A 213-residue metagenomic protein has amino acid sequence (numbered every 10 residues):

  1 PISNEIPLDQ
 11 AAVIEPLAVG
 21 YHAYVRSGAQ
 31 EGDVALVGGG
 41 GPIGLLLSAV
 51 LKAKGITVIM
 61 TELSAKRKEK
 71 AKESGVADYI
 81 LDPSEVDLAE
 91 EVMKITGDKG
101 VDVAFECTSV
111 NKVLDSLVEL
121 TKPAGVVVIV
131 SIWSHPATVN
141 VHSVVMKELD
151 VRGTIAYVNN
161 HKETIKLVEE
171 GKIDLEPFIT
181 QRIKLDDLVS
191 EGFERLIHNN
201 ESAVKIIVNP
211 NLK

Functional and structural regions predicted by a protein language model:
I2, G20, L51, A71 (+7 more regions): Residue-level signal for nonpolar/aromatic packing positions in well-ordered secondary structure
S3-D9, D174-I179: Short glycine/proline- and acidic residue-enriched helix-loop micro-motifs that form flexible lids or anion-recognition
N4-E85: Mid-domain Rossmann-like dinucleotide-binding core that forms the NAD(H)/NADP(H) cofactor-binding site
E15, T108, A156-N159, I183: Residue-level signal for the nucleotide or nucleotide-sugar donor/cofactor binding architecture
S27-A29, I59, E69, S74-D150 (+2 more regions): Glycine-rich cofactor phosphate-binding loops and adjacent beta1-alpha1 units of small-molecule cofactor enzyme domains
E62, S131, I155: Conserved acidic E/D residue at the C-terminus of a beta-strand in Rossmann-like folds
D115-E119, V158, K162-K213: C-terminal hydrophobic helical "lid"/dimerization subdomain of Rossmann-like NAD(P)H-dependent oxidoreductases
